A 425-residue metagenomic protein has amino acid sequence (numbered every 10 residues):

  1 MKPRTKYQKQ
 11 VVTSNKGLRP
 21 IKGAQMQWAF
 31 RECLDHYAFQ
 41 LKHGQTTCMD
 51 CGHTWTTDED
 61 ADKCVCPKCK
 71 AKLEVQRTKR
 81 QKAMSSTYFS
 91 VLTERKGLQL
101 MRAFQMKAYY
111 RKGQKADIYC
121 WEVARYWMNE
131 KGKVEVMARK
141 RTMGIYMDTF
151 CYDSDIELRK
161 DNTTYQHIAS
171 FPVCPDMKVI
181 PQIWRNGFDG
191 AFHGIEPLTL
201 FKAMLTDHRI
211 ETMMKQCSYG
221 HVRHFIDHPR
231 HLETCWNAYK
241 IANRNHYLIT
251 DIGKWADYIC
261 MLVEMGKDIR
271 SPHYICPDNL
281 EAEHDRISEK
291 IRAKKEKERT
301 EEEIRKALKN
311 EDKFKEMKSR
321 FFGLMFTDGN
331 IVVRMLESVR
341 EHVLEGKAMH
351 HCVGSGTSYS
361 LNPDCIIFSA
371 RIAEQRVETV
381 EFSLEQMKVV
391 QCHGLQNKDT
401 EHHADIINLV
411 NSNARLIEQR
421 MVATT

Functional and structural regions predicted by a protein language model:
M1-K309: Sequence-structural signature of the catalytic-core scaffold of metal-dependent phosphohydrolases that act on
L200, H208-T425: Catalytic-core elements of nucleic-acid end-processing and repair enzymes
